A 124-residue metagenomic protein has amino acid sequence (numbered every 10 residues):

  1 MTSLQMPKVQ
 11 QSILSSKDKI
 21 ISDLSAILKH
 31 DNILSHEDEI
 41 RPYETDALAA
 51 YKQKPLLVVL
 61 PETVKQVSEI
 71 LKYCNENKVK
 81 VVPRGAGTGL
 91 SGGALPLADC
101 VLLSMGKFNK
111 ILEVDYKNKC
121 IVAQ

Functional and structural regions predicted by a protein language model:
M1-A47, E76-V79: N-terminal accessory segments
L24, A49-V81, D99, M105-Q124: N-terminal glycine-rich flavin-associated loop
H36, R84, S104-G106: Generic beta-strand/beta-sheet core signal
